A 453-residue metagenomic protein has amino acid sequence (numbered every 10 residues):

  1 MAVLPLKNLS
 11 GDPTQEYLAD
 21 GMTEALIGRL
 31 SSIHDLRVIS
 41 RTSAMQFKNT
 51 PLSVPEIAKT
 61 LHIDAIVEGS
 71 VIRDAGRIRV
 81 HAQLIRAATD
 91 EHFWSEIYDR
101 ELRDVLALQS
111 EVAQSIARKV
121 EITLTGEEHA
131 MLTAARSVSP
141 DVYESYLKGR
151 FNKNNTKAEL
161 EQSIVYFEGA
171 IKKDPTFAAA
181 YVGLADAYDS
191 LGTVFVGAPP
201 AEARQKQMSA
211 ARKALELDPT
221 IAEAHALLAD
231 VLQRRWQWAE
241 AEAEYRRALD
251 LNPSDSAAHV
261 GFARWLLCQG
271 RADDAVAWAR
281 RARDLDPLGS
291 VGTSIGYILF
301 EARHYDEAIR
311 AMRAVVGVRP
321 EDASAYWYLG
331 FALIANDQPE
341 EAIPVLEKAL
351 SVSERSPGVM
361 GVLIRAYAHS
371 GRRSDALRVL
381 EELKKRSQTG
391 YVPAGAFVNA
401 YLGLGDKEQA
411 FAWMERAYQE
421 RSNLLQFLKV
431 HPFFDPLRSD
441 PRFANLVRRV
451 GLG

Functional and structural regions predicted by a protein language model:
M1-V359, L363-A366, R372-D375, S387 (+1 more regions): Acidic, proline/glycine-rich low-complexity intrinsically disordered segments
P357-G361, Y391-L402, Q426: Amphipathic alpha-helical protein-interaction segments enriched in hydrophobic
L380-K384, T389-A394: Generic long, charged, amphipathic alpha-helical segments
A410: Catalytic nucleotidyl-transfer cores of nucleotide-processing enzymes
E415-S422, G451: TPR/TPR-like (Sel1-like) alpha-helical repeat modules
Q419, L424-F427, H431: Right-handed beta-helix
L428-G453: Terminal, low-structured helical/coil segments at or just beyond the last alpha-helical repeat
